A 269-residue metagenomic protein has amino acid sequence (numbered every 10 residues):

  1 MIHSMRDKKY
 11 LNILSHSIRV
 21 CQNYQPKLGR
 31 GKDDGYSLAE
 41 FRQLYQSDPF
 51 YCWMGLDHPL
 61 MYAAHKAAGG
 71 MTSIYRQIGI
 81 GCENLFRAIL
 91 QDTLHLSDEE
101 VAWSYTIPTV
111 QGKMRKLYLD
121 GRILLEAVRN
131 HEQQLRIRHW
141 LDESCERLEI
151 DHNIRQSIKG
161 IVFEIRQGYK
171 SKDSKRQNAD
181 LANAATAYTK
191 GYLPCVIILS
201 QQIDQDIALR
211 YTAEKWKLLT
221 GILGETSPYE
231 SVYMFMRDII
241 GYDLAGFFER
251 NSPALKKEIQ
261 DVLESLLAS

Functional and structural regions predicted by a protein language model:
M1, M5, K9, N23 (+1 more regions): Non-catalytic C-terminal interaction segments of nucleic acid-processing enzymes
H3-W103, T109: Interdomain/boundary linker segments immediately adjacent to catalytic/signaling cores
K8-R19, A127-D142: Long, charge-rich low-complexity segments
G69, S73, Q77-L85, K116 (+2 more regions): Short, well-structured alpha-helical interface segments that form or flank functional binding sites
L90, L119-R129, K159-G168: Conserved catalytic cores of phosphodiester-cleaving nucleases, focusing on short active-site segments
D92-S97, A127-H131, T189-K190: Secondary-structure boundary elements
W103-L119: Beta-rich nucleic-acid/ligand-interaction surfaces
E132-A213: Catalytic cores of nucleic-acid endonucleases
